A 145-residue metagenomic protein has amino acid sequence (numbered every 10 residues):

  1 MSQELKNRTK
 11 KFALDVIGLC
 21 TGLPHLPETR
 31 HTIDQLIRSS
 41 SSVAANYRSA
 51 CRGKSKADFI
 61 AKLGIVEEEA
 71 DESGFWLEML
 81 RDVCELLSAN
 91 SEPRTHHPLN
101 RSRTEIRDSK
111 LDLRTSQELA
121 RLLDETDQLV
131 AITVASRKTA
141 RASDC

Functional and structural regions predicted by a protein language model:
M1-C145: Short, C-terminally biased terminal segments at protein or domain edges
